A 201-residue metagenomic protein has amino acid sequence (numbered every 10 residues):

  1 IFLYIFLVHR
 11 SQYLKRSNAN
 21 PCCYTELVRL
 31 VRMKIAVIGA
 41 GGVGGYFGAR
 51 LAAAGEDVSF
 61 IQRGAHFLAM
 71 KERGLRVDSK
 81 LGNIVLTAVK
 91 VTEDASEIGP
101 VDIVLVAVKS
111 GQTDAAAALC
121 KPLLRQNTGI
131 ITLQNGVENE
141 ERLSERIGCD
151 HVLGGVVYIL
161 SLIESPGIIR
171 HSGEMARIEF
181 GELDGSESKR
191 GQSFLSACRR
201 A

Functional and structural regions predicted by a protein language model:
I1-H9: Hydrophobic alpha-helical signal peptides and transmembrane signal-/tail-anchor segments that drive secretory-pathway
Y13-R16, L27: Cationic, low-complexity basic patches in intrinsically disordered or flexible, solvent-exposed regions
C22-C23: Cysteine-centered motifs
L30-S79: NAD(P)+-binding Rossmann beta1-loop-alpha1 motif at the extreme N-terminus of oxidoreductases
F60-Q62, A118-C120, R190: Flavin (primarily FAD) cofactor-binding/catalytic cores of flavoenzymes
I84-I168: Rossmann-like NAD(P)(H) cofactor-binding subdomain of soluble oxidoreductases
P122-L123, R146-G155, E164-A201: Internal alpha-helical scaffold of NAD(P)-dependent oxidoreductase catalytic cores
